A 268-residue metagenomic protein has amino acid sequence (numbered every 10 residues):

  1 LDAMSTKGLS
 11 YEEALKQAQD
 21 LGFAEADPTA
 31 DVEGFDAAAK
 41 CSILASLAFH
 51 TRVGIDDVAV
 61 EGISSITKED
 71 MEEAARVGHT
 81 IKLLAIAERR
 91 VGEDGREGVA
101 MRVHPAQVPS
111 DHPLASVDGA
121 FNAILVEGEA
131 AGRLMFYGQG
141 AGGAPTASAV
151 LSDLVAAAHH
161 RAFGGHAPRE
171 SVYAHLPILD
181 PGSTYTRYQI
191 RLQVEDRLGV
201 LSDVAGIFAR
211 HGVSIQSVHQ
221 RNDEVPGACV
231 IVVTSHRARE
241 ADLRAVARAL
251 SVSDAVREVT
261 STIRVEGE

Functional and structural regions predicted by a protein language model:
L1, Q17, G22-D27, D31 (+3 more regions): Catalytic, metal-anchored helix/loop core of enzyme active sites in primary metabolism
M4-S5, E12-S116, F121-A123: Substrate-binding/catalytic subdomain of NAD(P)-dependent oxidoreductase enzymes
K7-G8, H50, H160, G164: Short loop/turn hinge sites at secondary-structure boundaries
K7-Y11, G34-A38, I63-T67, G143 (+4 more regions): Generic structural signal for well-ordered, non-membrane alpha-helical segments in soluble metabolic enzymes
S10-Y11, L15, Q19, M71-I81 (+3 more regions): Short secondary-structure transition/capping segments
E73-A75, G95, S116-D118, G128 (+3 more regions): A generic structural signal for short, solvent-exposed coil/turn residues that cap or connect secondary-structure
A74, I81-L83, V103, I124-V126 (+6 more regions): Generic structural hydrophobic/aromatic packing signal, biased to beta-strands
A149, L154-E268: A conserved regulatory-domain signal marking ACT and ACT-like small-molecule sensing domains and adjacent regulatory
